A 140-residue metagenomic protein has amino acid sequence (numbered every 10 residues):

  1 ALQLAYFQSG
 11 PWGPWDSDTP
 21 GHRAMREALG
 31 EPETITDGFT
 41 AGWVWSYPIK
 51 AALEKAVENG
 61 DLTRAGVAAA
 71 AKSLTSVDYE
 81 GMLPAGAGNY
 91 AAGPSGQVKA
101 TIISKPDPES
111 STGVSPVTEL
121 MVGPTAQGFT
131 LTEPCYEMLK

Functional and structural regions predicted by a protein language model:
A1-W45, T132-Y136: Extracellular/periplasmic periplasmic-binding protein-like sensory domains
P20-A24, G66, D78: Exposed alpha-helical structural elements
W43-A51, A65: A structural signal for well-ordered alpha-helical segments within the folded catalytic domains of diverse enzymes
E54-A69: Short, charged, surface-exposed loops that flank catalytic or proteolytic processing sites
D78-K140: Solvent-exposed, acidic/polar segments of extracytosolic/periplasmic ligand-binding ectodomains
